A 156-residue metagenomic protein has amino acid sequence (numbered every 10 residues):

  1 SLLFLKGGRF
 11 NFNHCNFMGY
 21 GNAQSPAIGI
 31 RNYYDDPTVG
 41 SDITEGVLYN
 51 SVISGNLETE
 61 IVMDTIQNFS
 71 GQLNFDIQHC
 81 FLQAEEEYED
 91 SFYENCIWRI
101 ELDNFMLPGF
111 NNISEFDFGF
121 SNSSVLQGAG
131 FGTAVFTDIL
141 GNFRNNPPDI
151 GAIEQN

Functional and structural regions predicted by a protein language model:
S1-G119: Predominantly extracellular beta-rich ligand-binding scaffolds that present long acidic/polar faces for carbohydrate
W98-N156: C-terminal accessory segments
